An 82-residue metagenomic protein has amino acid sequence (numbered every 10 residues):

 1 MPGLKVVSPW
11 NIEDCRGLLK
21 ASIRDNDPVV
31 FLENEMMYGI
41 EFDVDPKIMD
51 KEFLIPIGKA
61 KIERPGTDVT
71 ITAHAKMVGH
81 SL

Functional and structural regions predicted by a protein language model:
M1-D25: Conserved thiamine diphosphate
S8-W10, L32-N34, T72: Short beta-strand segments
G17-P28, M37-L82: Glycine-/acidic-rich phosphate or pyrophosphate-binding loops and their flanking alpha/beta elements
